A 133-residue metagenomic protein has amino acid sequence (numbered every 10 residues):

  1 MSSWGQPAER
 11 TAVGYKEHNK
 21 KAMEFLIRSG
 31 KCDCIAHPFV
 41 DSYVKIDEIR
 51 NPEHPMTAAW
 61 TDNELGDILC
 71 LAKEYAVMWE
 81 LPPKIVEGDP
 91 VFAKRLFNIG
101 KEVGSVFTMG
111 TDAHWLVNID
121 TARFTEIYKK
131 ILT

Functional and structural regions predicted by a protein language model:
M1-E74: Extended substrate/RNA-proximal surfaces in nucleic-acid metabolism proteins
R50-T133: Charged catalytic cores and adjacent phosphate/nucleic-acid-binding surfaces used for phosphate/nucleic-acid chemistry
